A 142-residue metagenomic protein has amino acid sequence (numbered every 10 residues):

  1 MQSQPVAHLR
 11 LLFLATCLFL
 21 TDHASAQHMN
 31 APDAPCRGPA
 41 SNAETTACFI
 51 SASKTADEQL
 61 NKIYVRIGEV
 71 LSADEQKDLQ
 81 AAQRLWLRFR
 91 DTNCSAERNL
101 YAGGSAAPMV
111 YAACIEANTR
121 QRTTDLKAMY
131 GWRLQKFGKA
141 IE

Functional and structural regions predicted by a protein language model:
Q2, A24-E142: N-terminal alpha-helical modules
Q2-F13: Bacterial N-terminal signal peptides that target proteins for export
F13-L14, A24: Cleavable N-terminal signal peptides
T16-F19: Repetitive helical segments and hydrophobic/amphipathic motifs
